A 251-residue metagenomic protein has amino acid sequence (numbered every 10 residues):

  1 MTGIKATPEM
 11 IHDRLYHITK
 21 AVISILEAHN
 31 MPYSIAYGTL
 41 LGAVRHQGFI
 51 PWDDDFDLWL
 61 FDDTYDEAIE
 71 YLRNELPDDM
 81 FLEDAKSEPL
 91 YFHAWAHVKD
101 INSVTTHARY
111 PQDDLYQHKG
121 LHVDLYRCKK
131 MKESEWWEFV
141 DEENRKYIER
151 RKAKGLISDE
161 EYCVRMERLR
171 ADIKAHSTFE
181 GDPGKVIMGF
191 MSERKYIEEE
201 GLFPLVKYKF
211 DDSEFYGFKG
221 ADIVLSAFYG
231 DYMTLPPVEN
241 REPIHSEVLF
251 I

Functional and structural regions predicted by a protein language model:
G3-E27, L72-E133, R151-A227, L235-I251: Conserved catalytic core of two-metal-ion nucleotidyltransferases
I23-F56, Y65, A227-F228: Active-site nucleotide-donor binding segment shared across nucleotidyl transfer reactions
P32-Y33, D57, K207, E214: Beta-sheet entry/capping signal
F49, V98, Y232: Short clusters of hydrophobic/aromatic residues that line enzyme substrate/ligand-binding pockets
W59-F61: Short hydrophobic/aromatic beta-strand micro-patches that form the beta-sheet surface supporting nucleotide- or nucleic
D66-Y71: Short amphipathic alpha-helices within nucleic acid-binding modules
L72, V140-D141: "Short basic amphipathic alpha-helical interaction patches in structured regions
S134-V140: A short secondary-structure junction signal
